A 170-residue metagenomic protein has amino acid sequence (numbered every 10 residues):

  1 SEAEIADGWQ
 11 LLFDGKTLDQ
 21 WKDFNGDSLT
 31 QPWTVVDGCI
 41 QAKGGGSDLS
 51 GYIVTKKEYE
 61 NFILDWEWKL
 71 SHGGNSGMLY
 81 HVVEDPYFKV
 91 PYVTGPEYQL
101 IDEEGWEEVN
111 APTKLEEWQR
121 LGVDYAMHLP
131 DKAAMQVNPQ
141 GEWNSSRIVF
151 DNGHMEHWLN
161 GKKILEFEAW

Functional and structural regions predicted by a protein language model:
S1-W170: Carbohydrate-interacting regions of secretory-pathway proteins
